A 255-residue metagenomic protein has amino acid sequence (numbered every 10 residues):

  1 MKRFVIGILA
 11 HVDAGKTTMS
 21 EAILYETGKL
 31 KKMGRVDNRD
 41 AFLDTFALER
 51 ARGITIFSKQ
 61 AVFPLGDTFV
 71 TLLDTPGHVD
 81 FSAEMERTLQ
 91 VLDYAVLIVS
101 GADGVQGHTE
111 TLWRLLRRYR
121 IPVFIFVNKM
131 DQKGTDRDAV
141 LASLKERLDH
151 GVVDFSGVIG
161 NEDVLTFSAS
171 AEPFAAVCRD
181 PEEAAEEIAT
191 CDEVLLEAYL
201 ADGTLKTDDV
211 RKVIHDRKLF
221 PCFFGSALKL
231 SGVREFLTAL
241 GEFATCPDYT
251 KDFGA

Functional and structural regions predicted by a protein language model:
M1-A255: Structural and coupling elements of P-loop NTPases
